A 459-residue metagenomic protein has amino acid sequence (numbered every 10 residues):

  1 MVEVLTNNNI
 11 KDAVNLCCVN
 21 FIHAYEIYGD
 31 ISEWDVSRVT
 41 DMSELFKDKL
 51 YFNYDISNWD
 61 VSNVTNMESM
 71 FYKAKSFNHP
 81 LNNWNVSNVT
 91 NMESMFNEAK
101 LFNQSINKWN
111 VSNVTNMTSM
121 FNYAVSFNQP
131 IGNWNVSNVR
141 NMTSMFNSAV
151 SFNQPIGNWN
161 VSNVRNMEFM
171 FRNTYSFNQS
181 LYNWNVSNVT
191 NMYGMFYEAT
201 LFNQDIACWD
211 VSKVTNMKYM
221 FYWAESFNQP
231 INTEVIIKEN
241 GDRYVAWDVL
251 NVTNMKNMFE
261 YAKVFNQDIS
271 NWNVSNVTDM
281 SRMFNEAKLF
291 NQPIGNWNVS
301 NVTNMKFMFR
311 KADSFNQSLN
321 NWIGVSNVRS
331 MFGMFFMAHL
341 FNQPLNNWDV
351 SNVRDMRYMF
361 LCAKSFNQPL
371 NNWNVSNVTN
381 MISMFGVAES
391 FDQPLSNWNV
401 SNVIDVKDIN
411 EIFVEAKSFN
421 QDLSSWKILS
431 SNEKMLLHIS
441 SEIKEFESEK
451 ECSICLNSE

Functional and structural regions predicted by a protein language model:
M1-E459: Negatively charged
